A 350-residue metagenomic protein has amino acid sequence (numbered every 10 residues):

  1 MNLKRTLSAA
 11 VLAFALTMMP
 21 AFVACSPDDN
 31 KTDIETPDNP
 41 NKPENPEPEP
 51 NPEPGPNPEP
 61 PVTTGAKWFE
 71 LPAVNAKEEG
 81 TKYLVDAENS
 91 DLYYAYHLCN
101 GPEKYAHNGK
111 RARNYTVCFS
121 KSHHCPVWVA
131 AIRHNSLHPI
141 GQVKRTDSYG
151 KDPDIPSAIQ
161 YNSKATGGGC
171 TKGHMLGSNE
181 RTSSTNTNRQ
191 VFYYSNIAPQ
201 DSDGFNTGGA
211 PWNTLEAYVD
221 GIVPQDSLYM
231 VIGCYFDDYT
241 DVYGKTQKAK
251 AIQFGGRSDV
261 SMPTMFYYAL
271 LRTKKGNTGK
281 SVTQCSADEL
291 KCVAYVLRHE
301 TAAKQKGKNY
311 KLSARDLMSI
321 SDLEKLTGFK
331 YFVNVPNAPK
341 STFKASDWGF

Functional and structural regions predicted by a protein language model:
M1-V11: Bacterial N-terminal signal peptides that target proteins for export
N2-L3, M18, D29, P40: Intrinsically disordered, low-complexity sequence elements enriched in Ser/Thr/Gly/Pro
M18-M19, Y194: Residue-level signal for mature regions of secreted extracellular proteins and peptides
P20-A24: C-terminal motif of bacterial Sec signal peptides marking the signal peptidase cleavage site
S26-F350: Domain-level detector for secreted/extracellular nuclease and nuclease-toxin modules, and for the ENPP-like C-terminal
